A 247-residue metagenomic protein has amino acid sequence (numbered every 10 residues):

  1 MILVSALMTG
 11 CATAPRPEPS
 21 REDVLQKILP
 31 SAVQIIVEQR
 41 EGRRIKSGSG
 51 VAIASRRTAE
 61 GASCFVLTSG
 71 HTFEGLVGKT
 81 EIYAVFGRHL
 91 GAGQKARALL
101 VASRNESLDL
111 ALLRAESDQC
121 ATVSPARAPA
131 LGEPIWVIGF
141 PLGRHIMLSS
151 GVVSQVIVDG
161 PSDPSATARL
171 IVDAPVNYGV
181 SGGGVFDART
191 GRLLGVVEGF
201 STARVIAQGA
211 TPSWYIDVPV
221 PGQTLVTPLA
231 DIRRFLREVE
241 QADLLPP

Functional and structural regions predicted by a protein language model:
P19-R21, A32, I36-V66: A conserved glycine-rich beta-strand in the N-terminal activation segment of trypsin-fold
I28-V37, A111-C120, M147-F235: Active-site region of chymotrypsin-like
E41-R44, R56-S63, L90-G93, P161-A166 (+2 more regions): Short, solvent-exposed loop/turn segments that connect beta-strands within catalytic domains and beta-strand-rich
S47, V77-Y83, K95, L99-D159 (+1 more regions): Serine endopeptidase catalytic core focused on the charge-relay Asp
S55-N105, Q208-T211: Catalytic-histidine neighborhood of serine endopeptidases, predominantly the chymotrypsin-like S1/PA family
S69-H71, F140, G199: Short, surface-exposed secondary-structure boundary micro-motifs
